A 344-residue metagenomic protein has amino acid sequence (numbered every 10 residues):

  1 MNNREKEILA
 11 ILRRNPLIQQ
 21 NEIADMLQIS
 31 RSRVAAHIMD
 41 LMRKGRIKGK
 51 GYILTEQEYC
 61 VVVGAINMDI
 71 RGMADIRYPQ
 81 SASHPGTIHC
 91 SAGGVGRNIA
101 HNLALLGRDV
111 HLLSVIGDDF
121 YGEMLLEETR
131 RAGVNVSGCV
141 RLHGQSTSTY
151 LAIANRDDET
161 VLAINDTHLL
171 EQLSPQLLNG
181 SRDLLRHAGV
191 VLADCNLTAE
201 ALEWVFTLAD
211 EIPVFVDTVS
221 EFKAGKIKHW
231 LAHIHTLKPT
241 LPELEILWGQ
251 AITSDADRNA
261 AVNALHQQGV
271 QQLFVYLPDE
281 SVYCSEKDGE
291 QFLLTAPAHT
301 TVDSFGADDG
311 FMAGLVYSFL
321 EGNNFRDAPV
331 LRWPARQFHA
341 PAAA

Functional and structural regions predicted by a protein language model:
M1-Q20, M26-L27, S32, A36-T55 (+1 more regions): Conserved phosphate-binding/catalytic region of the ribokinase-like
N2-R4, I8-R13, I18-M26, S30-L113 (+1 more regions): Glycine-rich phosphate/adenosyl-contacting loop at the front of the ribokinase-like
R43-G45, E171-Q176, V216-F222: Short gly/ser/thr-rich secondary-structure transition/capping motifs
E56-Q57, Y78-G86, L105-G189: Conserved N-terminal subdomain of the carbohydrate kinase-like
I66, P242-E243, G310: Alpha-helix/helix-capping structural signal
T87-V95, V140-G144, F305: Active-site nucleophile and cofactor-binding loops and adjacent substrate-binding regions of central metabolic enzymes
L103, T240, D308: Short, conserved phosphate/pyrophosphate- and ester-handling motifs at nucleotide-, phospho-/glycolipid
V190-A260, E280-V282: Conserved beta-alpha-beta core of the PfkB/ribokinase-like small-molecule kinase fold
